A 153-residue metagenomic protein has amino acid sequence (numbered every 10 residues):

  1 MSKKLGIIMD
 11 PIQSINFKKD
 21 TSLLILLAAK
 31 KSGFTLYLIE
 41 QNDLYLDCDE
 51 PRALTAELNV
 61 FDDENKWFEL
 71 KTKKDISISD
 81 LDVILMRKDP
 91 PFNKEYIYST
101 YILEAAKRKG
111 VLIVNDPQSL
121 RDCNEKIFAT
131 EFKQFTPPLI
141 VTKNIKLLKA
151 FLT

Functional and structural regions predicted by a protein language model:
S2-K31, Y37-T153: Active-site nucleotide/adenylate-binding loops and adjacent lid/helix of ATP-dependent enzymes
